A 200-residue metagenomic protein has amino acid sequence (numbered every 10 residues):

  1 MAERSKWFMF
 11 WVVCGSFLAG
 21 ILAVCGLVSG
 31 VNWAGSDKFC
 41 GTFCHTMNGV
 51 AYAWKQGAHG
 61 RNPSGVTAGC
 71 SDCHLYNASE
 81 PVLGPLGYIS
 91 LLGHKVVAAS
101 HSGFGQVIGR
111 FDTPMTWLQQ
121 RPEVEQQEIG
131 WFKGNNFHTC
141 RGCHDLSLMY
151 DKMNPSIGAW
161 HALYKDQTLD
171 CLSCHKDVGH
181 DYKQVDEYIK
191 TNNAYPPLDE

Functional and structural regions predicted by a protein language model:
A2-E200: Short sequence/structural segments immediately N-terminal
